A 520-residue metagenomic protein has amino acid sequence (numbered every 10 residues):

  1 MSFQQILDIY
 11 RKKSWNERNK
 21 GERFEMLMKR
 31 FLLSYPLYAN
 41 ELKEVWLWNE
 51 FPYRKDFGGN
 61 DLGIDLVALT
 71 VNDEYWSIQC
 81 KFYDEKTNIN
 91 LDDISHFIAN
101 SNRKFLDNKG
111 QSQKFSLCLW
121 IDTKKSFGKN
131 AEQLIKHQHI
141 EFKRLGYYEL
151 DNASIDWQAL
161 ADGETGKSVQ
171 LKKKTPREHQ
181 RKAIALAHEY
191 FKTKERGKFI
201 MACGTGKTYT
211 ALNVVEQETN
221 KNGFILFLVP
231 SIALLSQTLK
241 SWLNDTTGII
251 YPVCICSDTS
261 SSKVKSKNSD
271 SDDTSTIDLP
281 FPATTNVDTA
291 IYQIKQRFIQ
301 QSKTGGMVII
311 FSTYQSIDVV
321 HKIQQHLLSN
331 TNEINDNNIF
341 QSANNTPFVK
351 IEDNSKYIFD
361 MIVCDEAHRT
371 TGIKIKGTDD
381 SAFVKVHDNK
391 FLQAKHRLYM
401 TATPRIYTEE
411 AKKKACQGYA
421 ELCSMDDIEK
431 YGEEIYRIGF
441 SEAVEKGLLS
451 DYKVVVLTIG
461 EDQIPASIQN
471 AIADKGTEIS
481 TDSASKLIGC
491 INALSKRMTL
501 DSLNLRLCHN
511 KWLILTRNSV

Functional and structural regions predicted by a protein language model:
F3-W15, F31, Y38-N40, W48 (+7 more regions): ATP-dependent helicase/translocase motor core
G59, V67-I78: Active-site beta-strand-loop-beta-strand hairpin of nuclease catalytic cores that positions key catalytic residues
G223-T246, P252-S261, Y314-S316, R517-S519: Conserved Walker A/P-loop ATP-binding site and its immediately adjacent core in helicase/helicase-like ATPase domains
D270-D273, P280-V308: Conserved motor-coupling elements within RecA-like helicase/translocase cores
K303-I323: Conserved two-lobed SF2 helicase motor
Q315-S316, N330-Y399: SF2 helicase catalytic motif II
G372-L449: Post-DEXD/H (motif II) to motif III coupling segment of the RecA-like Helicase ATP-binding lobe
D427-T516: Conserved interdomain linker/interface between the two RecA-like ATPase lobes of SF2 helicase motors
